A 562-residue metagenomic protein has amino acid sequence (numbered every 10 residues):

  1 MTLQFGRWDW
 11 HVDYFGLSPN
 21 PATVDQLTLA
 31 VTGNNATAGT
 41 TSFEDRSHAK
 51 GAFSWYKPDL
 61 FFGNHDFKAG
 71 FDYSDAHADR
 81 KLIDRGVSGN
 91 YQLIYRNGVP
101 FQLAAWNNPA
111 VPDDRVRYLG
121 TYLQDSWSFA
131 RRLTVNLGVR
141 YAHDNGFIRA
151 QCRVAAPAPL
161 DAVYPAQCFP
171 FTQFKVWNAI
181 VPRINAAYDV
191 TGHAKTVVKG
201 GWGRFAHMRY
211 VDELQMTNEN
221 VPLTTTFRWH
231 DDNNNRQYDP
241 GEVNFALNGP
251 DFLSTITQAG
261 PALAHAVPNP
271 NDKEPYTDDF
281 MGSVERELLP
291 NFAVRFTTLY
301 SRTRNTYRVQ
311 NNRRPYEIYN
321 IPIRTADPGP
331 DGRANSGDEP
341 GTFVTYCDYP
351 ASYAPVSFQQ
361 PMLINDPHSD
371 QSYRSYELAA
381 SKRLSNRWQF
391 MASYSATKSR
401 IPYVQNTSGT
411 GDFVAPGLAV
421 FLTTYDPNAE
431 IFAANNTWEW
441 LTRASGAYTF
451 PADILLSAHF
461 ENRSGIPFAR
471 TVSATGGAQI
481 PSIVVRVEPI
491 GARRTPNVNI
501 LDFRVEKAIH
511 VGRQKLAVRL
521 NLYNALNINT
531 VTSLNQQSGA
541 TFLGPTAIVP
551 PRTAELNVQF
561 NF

Functional and structural regions predicted by a protein language model:
M1, D45-G51, F67, R117-L123 (+8 more regions): Hydrophobic, lipid-facing positions within transmembrane beta-strands of outer-membrane proteins
M1-Y122, Y164-P165, R313-R314, I318 (+1 more regions): Replace "related TpsB outer-membrane translocases also match" with "some related outer-membrane beta-barrels such as
L3-D9, F67-D75, L137-H143, G200-R204 (+4 more regions): Transmembrane beta-barrel strands of outer-membrane/channel proteins
W55-K57, W127, Y141, N178 (+9 more regions): Residue-level signature of outer-membrane beta-barrel architecture
P58-D66, R132, V190-K195, N291 (+3 more regions): Short loop/turn motifs that connect adjacent beta-strands in outer-membrane beta-barrel proteins
D144, R295-A469: Gram-negative outer-membrane beta-barrel transporters
R149-V181, N185-D366, F421-L422, I480-I483 (+2 more regions): Solvent-exposed loop/turn elements at secondary-structure boundaries
N291, R304-N305, K398-R400, P451-S482 (+2 more regions): C-terminal beta-signal and adjacent terminal beta-strands/loops of Gram-negative outer-membrane beta-barrel proteins
